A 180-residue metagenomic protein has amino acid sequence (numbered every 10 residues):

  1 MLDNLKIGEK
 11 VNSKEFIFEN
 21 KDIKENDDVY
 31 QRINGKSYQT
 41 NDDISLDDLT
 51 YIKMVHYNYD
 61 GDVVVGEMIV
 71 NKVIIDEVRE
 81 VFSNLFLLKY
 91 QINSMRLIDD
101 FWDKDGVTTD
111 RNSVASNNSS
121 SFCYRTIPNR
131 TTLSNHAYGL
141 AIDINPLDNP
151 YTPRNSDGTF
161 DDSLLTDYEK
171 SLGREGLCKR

Functional and structural regions predicted by a protein language model:
M1-D62: N-terminal module-boundary/linker segments of secreted carbohydrate-active enzymes
S37-D47, D105-V107, L140-N149: Phosphate-binding glycine-rich loops and adjacent basic patches that engage nucleotide phosphates, nucleic-acid
I44-S113: Active-site acidic/histidine clusters and adjacent loop/turn architecture that either coordinate catalytic ions
S45-D48, A115, L133-G139: Extracellular/periplasmic catalytic domains that process cell-envelope and extracellular macromolecules
I52-V55, S94, S121-Y124, A141-N145: Structural recognition of the beta-strand scaffold that forms the well-ordered cores of secreted hydrolase catalytic
I75-V78, S116-S119, A141: Generic internal hydrophobic packing segments that stabilize the cores of diverse globular domains
D100-L133: Conserved short secondary-structure elements within globular domains
T126-L133, Y138-R180: Catalytic cores and adjacent binding grooves of peptidoglycan-active enzymes
